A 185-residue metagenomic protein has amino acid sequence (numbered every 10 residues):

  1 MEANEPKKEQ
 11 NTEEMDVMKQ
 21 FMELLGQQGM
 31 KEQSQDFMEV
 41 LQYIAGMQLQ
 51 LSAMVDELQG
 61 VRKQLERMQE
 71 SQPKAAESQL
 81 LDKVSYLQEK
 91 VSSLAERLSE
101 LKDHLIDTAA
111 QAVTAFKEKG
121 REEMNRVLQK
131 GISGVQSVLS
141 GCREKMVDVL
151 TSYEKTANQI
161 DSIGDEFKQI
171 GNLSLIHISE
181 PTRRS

Functional and structural regions predicted by a protein language model:
M1-D82, E89: Leu/Val/Ala/Ile-rich N-terminal alpha-helices, chiefly Sec-type signal peptides and the beginnings
Q27-M30, M47, I132, D165 (+2 more regions): Intrinsically disordered, low-complexity regions
Q28, E32, M68, Q72 (+11 more regions): Long amphipathic alpha-helical coiled-coil rod/stalk domains
D36, V40-Q64, K83, L87-K90 (+6 more regions): Long, heptad-repeat alpha-helical coiled-coil segments that mediate oligomerization and form fibrous "stalk/rod"
I176-S185: Single conserved hydrophobic/aromatic residue that forms the stacking wall/gate of nucleotide- or nucleobase-binding
